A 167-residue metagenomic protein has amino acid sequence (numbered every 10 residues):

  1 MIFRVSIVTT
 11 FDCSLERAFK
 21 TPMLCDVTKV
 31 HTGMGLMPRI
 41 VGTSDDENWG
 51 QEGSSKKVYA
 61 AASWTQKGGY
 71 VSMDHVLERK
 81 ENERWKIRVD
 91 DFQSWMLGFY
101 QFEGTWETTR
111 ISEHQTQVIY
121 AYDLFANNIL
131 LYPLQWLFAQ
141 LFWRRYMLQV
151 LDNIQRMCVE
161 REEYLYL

Functional and structural regions predicted by a protein language model:
M1-F3, G68, Y100, H114: Residue-level preference for beta-strand/loop junctions
M1-Q51: Hydrophobic ligand-binding cavity/cleft-lining segments
I2, N82-R84, E113-Q117: A generic structural signal for beta-strand entry/edge sites
I7-T9, V71-E78, F102-R110: Hydrophobic/aromatic beta-strand elements that line small-molecule binding cavities or substrate pockets in beta-rich
R17-P22, T28, K56, V76 (+3 more regions): Hydrophobic pocket/interface hotspot
I40-L97, Q149-L167: Glycine-rich portal/gate segments that line the openings of hydrophobic small-molecule binding cavities
R88-L148, L165-L167: Beta-strand/loop substructures that line and gate deep hydrophobic ligand-binding cavities in soluble
